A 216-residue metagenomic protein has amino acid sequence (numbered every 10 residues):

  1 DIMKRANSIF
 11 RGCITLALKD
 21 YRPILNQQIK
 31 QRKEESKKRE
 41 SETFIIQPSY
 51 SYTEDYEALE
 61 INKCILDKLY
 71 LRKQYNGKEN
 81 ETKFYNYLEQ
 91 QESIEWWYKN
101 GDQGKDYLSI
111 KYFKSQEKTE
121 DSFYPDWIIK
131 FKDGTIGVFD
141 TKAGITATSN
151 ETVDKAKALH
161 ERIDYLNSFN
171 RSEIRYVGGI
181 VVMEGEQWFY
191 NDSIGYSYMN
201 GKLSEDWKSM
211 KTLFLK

Functional and structural regions predicted by a protein language model:
D1-K216: Electrostatic, structured charged patches in enzyme active sites and in nucleic-acid/phosphate-binding
